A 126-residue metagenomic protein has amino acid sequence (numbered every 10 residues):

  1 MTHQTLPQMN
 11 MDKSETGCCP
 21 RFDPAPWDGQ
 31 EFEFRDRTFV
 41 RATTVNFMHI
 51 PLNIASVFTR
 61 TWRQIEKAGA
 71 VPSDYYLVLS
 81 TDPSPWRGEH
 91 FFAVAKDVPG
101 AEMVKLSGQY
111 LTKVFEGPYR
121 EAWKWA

Functional and structural regions predicted by a protein language model:
M1-A126: A solvent-exposed interaction/effector surface
